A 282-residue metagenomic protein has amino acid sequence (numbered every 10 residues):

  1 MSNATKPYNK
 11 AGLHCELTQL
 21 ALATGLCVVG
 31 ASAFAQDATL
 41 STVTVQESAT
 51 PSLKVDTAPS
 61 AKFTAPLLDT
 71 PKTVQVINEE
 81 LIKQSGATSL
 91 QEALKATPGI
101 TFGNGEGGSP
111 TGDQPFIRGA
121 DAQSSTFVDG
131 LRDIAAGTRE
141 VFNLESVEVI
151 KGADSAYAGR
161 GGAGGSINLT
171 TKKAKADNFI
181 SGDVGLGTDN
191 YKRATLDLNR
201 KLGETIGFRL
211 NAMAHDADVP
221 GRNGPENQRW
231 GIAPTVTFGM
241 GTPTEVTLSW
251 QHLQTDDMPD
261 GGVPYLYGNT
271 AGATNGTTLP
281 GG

Functional and structural regions predicted by a protein language model:
M1-T39: Cleavable N-terminal targeting peptides that direct proteins into the secretory/outer-membrane pathway or into
S2-N3, P7, Q36-T39, E92-A93 (+8 more regions): Outer-membrane beta-barrel proteins
L26, G130, W230-A233: Short alpha-helical segments and helix-capping/turn motifs at coil-helix boundaries
L40-D177: Acidic, small-polar-rich N-terminal luminal/periplasmic segments of exported/outer-membrane proteins
T50, G99, A122, D133 (+3 more regions): Structural signature of outer-membrane beta-barrel domains
F142-E145, A156-P234, M240-T244: Outer-membrane beta-barrel translocator/receptor signature
H215-P220, N227-Q228, I232-G282: Acidic/polar loop-and-plug regions of large Gram-negative outer-membrane beta-barrel proteins
